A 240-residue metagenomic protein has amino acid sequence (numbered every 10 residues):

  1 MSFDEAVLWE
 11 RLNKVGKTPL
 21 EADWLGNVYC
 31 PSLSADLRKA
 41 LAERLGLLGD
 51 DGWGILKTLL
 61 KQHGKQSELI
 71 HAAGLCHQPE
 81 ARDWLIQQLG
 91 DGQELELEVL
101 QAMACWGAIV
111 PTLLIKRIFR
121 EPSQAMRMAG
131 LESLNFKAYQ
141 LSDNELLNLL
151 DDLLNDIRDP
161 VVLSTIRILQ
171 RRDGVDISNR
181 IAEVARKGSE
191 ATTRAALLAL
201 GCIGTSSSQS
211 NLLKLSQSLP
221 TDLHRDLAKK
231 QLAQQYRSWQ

Functional and structural regions predicted by a protein language model:
S2-K17, G26-V28, A35-L48, G54 (+10 more regions): Structural detector for internal amphipathic alpha-helices that build alpha-solenoid repeat scaffolds
L56, S210-L212: All-beta strand scaffolds that present successive hydrophobic residues in beta-strands
A125: Glycine- and acidic-residue-rich phosphate-binding/metal-coordinating active-site segment common to enzymes that handle
L146-L147, A191: HEAT/HEAT-like alpha-solenoid repeats
L213-P220: TPR/TPR-like (Sel1-like) alpha-helical repeat modules
